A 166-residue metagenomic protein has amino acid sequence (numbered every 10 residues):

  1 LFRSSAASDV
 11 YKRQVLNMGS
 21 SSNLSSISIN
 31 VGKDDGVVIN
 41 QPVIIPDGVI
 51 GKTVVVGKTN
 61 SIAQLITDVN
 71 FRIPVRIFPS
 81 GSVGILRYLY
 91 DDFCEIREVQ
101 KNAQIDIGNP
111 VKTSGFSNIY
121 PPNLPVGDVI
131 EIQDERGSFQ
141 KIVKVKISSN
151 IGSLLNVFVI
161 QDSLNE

Functional and structural regions predicted by a protein language model:
L1-A7, Y11: Single conserved hydrophobic/aromatic residue that forms the stacking wall/gate of nucleotide- or nucleobase-binding
D9-S21, F78-E95: Short beta-strand-turn/beta-hairpin segments enriched in glycine/proline and small hydrophobics that form edge-strand
K12-D34, V43-P46, T53-V56: Small-polar (Ser/Thr/Gly)-enriched, low-hydrophobicity segments that adopt extended beta-strand/coil conformations
R13, V37-V38, I44-V54, P110-S114 (+1 more regions): Short beta-strand/strand-turn micro-motif
M18, I29-G36, I66-V69, L89 (+3 more regions): A structural micro-motif recognizing beta-strand termini and the immediately following turn/loop segments
N23-N30, N60-T67, R72-V75, E95-E98 (+1 more regions): Short, solvent-exposed secondary-structure boundary/capping segments
D35-Q41, I73-R76, K101-G108, L154-N156: Surface-exposed connector loops and short turns at secondary-structure junctions
N102-E166: Extracytoplasmic/luminal low-complexity segments enriched in Pro/Gly and acidic/polar residues that act as flexible
